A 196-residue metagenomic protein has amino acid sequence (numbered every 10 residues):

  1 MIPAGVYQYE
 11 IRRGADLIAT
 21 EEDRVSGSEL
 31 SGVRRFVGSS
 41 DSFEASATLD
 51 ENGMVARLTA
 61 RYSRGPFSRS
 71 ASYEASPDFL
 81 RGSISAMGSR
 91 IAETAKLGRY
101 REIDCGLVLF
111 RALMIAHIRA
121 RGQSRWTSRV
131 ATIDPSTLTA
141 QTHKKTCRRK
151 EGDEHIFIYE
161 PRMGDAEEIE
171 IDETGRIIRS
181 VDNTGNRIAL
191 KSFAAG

Functional and structural regions predicted by a protein language model:
M1-V6, E10, G14-D16, S68-G164 (+1 more regions): Solvent-exposed helix/loop surface patches that form functional interfaces
Q8-Y9, S46, E168: Generic short beta-strand
R12-S85, G175: N-terminal mature ectodomain segment of secretory-pathway/periplasmic proteins
D23-R24, R61, K96, N183 (+1 more regions): Residue-level structural signal for beta-strand termini and adjacent loop
S31, I156, I177-R179: Beta-strand elements of repeat-based all-beta scaffolds
V33-S46, D50, I91-T94, G98-E102 (+2 more regions): Terminal leader/tail segments of proteins
E160-G196: C-terminal structured interaction module
